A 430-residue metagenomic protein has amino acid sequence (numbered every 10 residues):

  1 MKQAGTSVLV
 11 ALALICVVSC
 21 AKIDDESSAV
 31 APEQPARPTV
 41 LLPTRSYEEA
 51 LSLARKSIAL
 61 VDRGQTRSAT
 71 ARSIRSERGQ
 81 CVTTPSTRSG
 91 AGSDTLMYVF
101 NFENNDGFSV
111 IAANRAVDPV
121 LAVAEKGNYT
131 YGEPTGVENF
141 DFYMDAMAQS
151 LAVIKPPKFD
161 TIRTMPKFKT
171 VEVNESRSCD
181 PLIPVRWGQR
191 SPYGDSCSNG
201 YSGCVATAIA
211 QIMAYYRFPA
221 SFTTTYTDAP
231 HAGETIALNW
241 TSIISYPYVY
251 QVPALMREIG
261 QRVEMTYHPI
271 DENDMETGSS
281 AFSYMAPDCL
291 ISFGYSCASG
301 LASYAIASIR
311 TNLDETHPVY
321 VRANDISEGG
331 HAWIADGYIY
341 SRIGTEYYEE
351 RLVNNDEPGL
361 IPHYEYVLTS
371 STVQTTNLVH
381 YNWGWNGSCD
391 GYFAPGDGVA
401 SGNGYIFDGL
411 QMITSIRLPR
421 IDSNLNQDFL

Functional and structural regions predicted by a protein language model:
M1-L9: Bacterial N-terminal signal peptides that target proteins for export
G5, V17-V40: Bacterial Sec-dependent N-terminal signal peptides
L9-V17: Bacterial N-terminal signal peptides
I23, V120-M275: Active-site-adjacent structural segments surrounding the nucleophilic cysteine of cysteine proteases and isopeptidases
S68-R115: Exposed beta-strand-loop-beta-strand "reactive/processing" segments of non-cytosolic proteins
P85-N105, F293-T375: Active-site-adjacent substructure of cysteine-protease-like catalytic cores
M144-V171, W385-L430: A recurrent domain-boundary module in secreted/ectodomain proteins
S202-A206, A210-A214, Y246-Y340: Predominantly the structural core of cysteine protease catalytic domains
